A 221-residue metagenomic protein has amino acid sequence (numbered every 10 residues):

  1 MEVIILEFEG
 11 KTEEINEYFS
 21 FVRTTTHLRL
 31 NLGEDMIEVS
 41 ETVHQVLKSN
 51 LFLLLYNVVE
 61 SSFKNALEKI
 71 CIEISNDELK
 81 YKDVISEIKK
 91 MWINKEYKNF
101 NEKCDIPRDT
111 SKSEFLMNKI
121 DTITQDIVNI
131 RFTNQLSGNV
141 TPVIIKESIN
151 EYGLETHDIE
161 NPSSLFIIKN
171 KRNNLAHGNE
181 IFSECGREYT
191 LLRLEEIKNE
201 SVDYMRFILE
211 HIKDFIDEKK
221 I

Functional and structural regions predicted by a protein language model:
M1-I4, G33-E41, K48-L53, D126-N134 (+3 more regions): Generic, low-specificity signal for short hydrophobic/alpha-helical stretches with a mild N-terminal bias, encompassing
M1-L53, N57, L67-E68, D77 (+1 more regions): Charged alpha-helical initiation segments
E2-H27, N31, V143-I221: Polyanionic, low-complexity intrinsically disordered segments
E9, V46, T110, M117 (+2 more regions): Intrinsically disordered, low-complexity sequence elements enriched in Ser/Thr/Gly/Pro
D35, V39, I74-I93, R193-D203 (+1 more regions): Charge-rich, acidic-biased intrinsically disordered regions
L54-L55, F63-D158: Helix-loop junctions and short alpha-helical segments
